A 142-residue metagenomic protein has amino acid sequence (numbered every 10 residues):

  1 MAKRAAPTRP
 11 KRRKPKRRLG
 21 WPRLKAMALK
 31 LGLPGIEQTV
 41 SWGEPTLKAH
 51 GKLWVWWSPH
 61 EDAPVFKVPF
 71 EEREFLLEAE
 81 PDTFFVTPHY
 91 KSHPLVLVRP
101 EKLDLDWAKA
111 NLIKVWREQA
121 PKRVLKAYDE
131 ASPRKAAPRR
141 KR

Functional and structural regions predicted by a protein language model:
M1-R142: Charge-dense, helix-prone N-terminal extensions
